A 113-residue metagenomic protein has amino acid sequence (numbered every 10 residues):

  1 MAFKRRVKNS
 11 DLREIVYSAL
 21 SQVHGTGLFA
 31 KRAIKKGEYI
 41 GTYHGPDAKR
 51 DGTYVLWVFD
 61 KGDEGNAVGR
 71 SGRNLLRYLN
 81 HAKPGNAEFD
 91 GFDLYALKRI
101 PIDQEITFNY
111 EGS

Functional and structural regions predicted by a protein language model:
M1-S113: Conserved catalytic SET/PR domain of SAM-dependent protein methyltransferases, capturing the structural core that binds
